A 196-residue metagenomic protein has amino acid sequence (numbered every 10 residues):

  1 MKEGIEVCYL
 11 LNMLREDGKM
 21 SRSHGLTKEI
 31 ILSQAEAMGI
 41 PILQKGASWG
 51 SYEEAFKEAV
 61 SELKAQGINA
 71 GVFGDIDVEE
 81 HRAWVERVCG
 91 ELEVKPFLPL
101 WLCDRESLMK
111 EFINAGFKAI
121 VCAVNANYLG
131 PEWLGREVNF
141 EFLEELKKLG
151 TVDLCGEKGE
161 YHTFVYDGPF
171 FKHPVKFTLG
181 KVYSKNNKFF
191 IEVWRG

Functional and structural regions predicted by a protein language model:
M1-G196: Nucleotide-activated chemistry modules centered on ATP-dependent adenylation/adenylyltransferase
